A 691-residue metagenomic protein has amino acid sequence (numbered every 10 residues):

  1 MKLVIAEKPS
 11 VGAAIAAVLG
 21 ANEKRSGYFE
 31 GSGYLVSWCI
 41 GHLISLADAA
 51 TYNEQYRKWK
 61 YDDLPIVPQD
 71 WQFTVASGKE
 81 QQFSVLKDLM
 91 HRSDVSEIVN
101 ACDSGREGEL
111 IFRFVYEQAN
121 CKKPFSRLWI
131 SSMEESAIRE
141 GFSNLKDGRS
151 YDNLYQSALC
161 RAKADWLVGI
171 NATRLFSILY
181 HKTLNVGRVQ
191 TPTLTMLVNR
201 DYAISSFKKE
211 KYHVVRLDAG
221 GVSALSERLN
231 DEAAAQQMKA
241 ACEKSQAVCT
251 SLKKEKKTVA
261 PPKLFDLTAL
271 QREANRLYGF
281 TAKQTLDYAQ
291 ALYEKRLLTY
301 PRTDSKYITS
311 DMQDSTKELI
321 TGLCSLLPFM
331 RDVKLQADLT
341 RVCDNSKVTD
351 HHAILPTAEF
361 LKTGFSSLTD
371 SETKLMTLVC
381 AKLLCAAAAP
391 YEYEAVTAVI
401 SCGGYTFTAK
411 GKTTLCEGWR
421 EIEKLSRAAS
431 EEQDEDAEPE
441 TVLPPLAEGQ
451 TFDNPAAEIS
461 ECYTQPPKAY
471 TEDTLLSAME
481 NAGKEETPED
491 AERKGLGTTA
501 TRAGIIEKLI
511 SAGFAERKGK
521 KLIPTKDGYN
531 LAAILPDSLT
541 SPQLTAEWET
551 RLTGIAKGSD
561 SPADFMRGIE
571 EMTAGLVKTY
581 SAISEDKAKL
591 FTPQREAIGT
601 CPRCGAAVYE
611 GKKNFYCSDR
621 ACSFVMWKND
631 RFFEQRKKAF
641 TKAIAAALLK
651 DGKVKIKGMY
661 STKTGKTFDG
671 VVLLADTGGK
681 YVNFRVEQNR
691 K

Functional and structural regions predicted by a protein language model:
M1-A162, W166, Q465-P466: Intrinsically disordered, low-complexity regulatory segments
M1-L3, A101-S104, H181-T183, K254-K263 (+3 more regions): Conserved short loop/turn motifs at secondary-structure junctions
K2-L3, K79, M90, T173 (+3 more regions): Basic, low-complexity terminal or inter-domain segments flanking catalytic cores
P9-A16, G33-V36, I40, A76-K87 (+18 more regions): Amphipathic alpha-helical transducer elements in NTP-driven molecular machines
A137-L217, K254-T258: C-terminal or mid-to-C-terminal helical accessory/interaction module adjacent to the motor/catalytic core
S223, K253-K254, C324: Phosphate-rich ligand and nucleic-acid binding surfaces
E232-F265, Q271: Metal- or metallocofactor-binding catalytic centers and their adjacent structured scaffolds across diverse enzyme
